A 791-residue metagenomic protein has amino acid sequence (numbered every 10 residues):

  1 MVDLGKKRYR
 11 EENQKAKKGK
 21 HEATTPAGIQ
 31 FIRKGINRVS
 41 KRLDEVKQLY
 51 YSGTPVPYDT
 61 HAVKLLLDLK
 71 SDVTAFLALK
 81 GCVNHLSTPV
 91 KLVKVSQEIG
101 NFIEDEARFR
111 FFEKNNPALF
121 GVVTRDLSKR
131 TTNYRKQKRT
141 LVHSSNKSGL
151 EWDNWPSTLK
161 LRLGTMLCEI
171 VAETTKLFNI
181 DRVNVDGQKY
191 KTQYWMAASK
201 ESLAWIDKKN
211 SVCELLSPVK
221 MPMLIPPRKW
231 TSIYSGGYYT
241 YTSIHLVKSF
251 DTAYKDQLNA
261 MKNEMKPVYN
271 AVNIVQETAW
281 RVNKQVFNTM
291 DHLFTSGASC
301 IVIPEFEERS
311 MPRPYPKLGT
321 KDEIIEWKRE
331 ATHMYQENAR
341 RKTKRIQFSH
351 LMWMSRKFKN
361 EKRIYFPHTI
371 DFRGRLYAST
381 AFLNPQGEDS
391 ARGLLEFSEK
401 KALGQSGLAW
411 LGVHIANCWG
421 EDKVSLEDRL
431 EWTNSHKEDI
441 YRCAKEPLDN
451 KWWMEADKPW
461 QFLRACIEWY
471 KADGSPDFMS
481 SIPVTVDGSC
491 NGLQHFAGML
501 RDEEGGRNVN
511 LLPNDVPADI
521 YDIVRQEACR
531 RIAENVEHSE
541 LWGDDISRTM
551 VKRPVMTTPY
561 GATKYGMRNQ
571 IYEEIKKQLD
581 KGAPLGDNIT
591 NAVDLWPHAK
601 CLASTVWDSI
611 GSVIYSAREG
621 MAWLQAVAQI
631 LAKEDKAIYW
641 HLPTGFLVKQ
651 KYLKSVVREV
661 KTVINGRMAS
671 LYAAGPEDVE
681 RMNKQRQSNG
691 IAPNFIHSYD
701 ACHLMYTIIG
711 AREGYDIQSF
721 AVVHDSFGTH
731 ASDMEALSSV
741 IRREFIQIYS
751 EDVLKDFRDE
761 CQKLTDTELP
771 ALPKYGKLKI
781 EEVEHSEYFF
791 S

Functional and structural regions predicted by a protein language model:
M1-V555, P559-F695, Y706, G710 (+3 more regions): Non-catalytic nucleic-acid-binding interfaces of large nucleic-acid enzymes and RNP effectors
L167, G728-I741: Catalytic palm subdomain of template-directed nucleic-acid polymerases, centered on the conserved carboxylate motif
V555-T557, H724-H730: Conserved short loop/turn motifs at secondary-structure junctions
M567, L704, D725-F727: Hydrophobic, well-ordered secondary-structure elements that form the walls of internal hydrophobic environments
S698-H703: A short, contiguous, amphipathic alpha-helix enriched in charged residues
E713: Major-groove DNA-recognition helix of helix-turn-helix-type DNA-binding domains
E744: Charged structural interfaces that engage phosphate-rich ligands and support phosphoryl-transfer chemistry
